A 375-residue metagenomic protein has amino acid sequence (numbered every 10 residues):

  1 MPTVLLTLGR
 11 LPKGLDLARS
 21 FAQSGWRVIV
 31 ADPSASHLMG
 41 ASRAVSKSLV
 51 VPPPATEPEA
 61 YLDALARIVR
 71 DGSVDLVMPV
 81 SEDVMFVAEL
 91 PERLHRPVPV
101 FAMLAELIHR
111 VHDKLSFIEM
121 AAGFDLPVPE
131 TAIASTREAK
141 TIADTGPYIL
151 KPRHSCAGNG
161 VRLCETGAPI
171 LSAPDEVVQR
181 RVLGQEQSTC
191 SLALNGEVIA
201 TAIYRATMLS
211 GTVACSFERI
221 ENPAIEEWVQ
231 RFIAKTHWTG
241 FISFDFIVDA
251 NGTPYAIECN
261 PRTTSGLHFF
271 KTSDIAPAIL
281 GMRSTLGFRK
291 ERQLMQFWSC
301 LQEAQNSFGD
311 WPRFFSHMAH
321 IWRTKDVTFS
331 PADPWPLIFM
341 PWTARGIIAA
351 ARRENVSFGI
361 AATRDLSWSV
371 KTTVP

Functional and structural regions predicted by a protein language model:
M1-A102: ATP-binding N-terminal substructure of ATP-dependent carboxylate-amine bond-forming enzymes
R27-I29, V128, Y148, E176: Hydrophobic anchor at the start of a short beta-strand that flanks the dinucleotide cofactor-binding loop
S46, L94-E165: A conserved helix-loop-beta module that forms one wall/lid of the active-site cleft in ATP-utilizing catalytic domains
P58-D71, E138-T145, A168-L171: Short amphipathic alpha-helix with an adjacent loop that forms part of the alpha/beta core around
G158, M208-T212, S216-F217, N260-S273: Glycine-rich phosphate/pyrophosphate-binding beta-alpha loops
V161-F232, H237, I247-A256: Phosphate-binding site of ATP-dependent enzymes
N222-F244, A250, N260-R313: Active-site "cap" helix and flanking loop/linker of ATP-utilizing ligase/carboxylase catalytic domains
A278-P375: Peripheral (often C-terminal) accessory segments that flank ATP-dependent C-N-forming ligase machineries
